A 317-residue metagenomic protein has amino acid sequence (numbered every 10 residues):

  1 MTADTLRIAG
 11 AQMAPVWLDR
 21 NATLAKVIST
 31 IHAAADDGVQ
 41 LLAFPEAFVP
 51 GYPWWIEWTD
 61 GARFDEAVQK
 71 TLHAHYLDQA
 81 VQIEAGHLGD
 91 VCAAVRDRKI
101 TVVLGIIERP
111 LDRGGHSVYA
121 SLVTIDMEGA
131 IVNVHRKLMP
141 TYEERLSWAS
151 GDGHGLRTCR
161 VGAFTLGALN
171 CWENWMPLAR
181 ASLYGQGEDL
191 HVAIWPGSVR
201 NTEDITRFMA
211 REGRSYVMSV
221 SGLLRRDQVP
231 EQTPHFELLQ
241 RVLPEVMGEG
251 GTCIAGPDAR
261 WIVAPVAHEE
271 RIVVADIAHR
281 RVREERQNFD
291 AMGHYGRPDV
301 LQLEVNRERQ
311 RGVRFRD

Functional and structural regions predicted by a protein language model:
M1-L41: N-terminal glycine-/serine-/threonine-rich phosphate-binding loop
T23, A34-D60, V95, V102-V103 (+6 more regions): Active-site beta-strand/loop signature of hydrolases that rely on acidic residues for catalysis
G51-K70, G114-G115: Metal-dependent catalytic neighborhoods of phosphoester/phosphodiester hydrolases
E66-G86, Q240-V246: A short acidic, glycine-rich active-site loop that binds or catalyzes chemistry on phosphate/adenosine moieties
Q82-G89, A93-R96, I100, E108-D189 (+2 more regions): Active-site catalytic loop in hydrolytic enzyme cores
C92, K99-R113, Q228-E245: Short, basic/aromatic recognition patches
L104-I106, S121-T124, R157, S219 (+2 more regions): Short beta-strand scaffold segments in enzyme catalytic cores
G222-D317: C-terminal beta-strand edge segments of enzyme domains
